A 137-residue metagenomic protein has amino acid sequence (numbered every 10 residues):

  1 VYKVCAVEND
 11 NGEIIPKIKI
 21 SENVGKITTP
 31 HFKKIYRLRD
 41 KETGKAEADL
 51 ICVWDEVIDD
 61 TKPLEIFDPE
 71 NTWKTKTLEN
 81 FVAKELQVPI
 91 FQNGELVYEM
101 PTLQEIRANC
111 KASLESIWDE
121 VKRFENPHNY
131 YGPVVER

Functional and structural regions predicted by a protein language model:
V1-R137: Gly/Ser/Thr/Ala-enriched C-terminal appendages of enzymes
